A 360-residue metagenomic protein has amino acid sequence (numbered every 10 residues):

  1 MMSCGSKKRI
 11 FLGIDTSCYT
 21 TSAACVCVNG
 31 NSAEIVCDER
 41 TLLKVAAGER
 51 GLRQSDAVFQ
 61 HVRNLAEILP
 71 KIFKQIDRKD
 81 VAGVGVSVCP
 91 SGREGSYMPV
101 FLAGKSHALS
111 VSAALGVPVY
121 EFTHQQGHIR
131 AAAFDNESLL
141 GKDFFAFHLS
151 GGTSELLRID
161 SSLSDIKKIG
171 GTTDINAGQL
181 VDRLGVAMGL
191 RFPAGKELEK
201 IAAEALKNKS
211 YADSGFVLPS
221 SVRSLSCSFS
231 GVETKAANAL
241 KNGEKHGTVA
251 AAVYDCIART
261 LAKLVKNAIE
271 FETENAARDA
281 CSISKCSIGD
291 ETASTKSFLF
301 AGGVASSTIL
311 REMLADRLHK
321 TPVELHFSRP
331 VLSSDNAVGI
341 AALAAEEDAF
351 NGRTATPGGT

Functional and structural regions predicted by a protein language model:
M2-R9, V117-F145, A342-L343: Conserved phosphate-binding catalytic cores of ATP/NTP-utilizing and phosphoryl-transfer enzymes
C4-R9, T16-S17, A24-C27, E34-D38 (+4 more regions): A short helix-loop
L43-D77: N-terminal phosphate-binding loop and adjacent alpha-helix
P70-L109: Short beta-strand-loop/turn "lid" adjacent to the catalytic site in phosphate-handling enzymes
R78-C89, N275, S294-V304, H326: Short glycine-rich phosphate-binding loop at a beta-alpha junction
M98-A103, V119-G127, H148-L149, D174-I175 (+2 more regions): Active-site nucleophile and cofactor-binding loops and adjacent substrate-binding regions of central metabolic enzymes
H128-R130, S328-T360: Glycine-rich phosphate-binding/hydrolytic loop that grips phosphoryl groups
K200-F298, A305-V323, A345-T354: A contiguous, well-structured pocket-lining segment that forms one wall/lid of small-molecule binding clefts in soluble
